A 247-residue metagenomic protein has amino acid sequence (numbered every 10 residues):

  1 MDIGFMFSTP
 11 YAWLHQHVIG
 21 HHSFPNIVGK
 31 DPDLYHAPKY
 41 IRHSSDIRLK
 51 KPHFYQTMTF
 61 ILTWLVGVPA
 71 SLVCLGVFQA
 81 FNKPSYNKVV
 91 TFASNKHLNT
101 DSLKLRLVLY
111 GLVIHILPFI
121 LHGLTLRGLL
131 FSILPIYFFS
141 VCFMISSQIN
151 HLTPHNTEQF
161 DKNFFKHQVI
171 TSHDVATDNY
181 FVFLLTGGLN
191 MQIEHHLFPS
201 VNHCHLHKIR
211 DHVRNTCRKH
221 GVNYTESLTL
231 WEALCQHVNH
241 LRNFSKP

Functional and structural regions predicted by a protein language model:
M1-H97, E158-P247: Membrane-embedded catalytic scaffold of the fatty acid hydroxylase/desaturase
G20, D101-K104, H155-N156: Short low-complexity stretches enriched in small and charged residues
F54-S71, N95-S146: Alpha-helical bilayer-embedded segments of polytopic membrane proteins, i.e., transmembrane/intramembrane helices
N82, T125, N150-P154, E158: Membrane-interfacial segments
P135-S146, L152, R214-R218, N223: C-terminal, active-site-flanking charged/polar segments
